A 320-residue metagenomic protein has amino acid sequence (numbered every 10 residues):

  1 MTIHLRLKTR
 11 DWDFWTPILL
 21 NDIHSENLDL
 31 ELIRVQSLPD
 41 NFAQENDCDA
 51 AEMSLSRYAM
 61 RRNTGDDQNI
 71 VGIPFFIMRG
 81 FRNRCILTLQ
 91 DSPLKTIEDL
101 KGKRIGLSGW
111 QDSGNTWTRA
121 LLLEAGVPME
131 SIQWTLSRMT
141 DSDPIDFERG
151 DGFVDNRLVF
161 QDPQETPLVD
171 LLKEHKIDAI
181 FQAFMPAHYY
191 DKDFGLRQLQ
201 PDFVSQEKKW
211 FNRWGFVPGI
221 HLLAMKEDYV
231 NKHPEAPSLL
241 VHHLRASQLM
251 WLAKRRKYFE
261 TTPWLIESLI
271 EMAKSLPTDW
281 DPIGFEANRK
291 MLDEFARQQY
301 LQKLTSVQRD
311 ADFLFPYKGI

Functional and structural regions predicted by a protein language model:
R6, D13-A125, W134-D143: Short, glycine-/small- and polar/acidic-enriched structural segments that line small-molecule recognition paths
N21-D22, N46, H175, F194 (+1 more regions): Short glycine-centered helix-capping/turn motifs at secondary-structure transition points
E31-F42, K95, I132-D170, L269-M272 (+1 more regions): Short helix-initiation/N-cap motifs at beta->coil->alpha
D91-I97, V127-M129, D228-A236: Short helix-loop capping/hinge motifs at secondary-structure junctions, enriched in acidic/polar residues
W117, L121-E124, L171, M291-L301: Amphipathic alpha-helical segments that form well-ordered structural scaffolds and often line/cohere around active
I145-R256: Pocket-lining segment of extracytoplasmic ligand-binding domains
A224, Y229-L301: Secondary-structure end/capping motifs
N288-I320: Tryptophan-rich aromatic "cage" segments
